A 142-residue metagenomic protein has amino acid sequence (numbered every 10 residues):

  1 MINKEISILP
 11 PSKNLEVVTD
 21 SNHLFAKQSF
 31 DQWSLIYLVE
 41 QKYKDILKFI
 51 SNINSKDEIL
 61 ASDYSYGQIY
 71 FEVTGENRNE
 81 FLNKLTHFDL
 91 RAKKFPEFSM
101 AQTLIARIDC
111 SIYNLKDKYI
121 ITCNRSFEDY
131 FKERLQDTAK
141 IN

Functional and structural regions predicted by a protein language model:
M1-N142: Basic, glycine/lysine-rich polyanion-binding surfaces/domains
